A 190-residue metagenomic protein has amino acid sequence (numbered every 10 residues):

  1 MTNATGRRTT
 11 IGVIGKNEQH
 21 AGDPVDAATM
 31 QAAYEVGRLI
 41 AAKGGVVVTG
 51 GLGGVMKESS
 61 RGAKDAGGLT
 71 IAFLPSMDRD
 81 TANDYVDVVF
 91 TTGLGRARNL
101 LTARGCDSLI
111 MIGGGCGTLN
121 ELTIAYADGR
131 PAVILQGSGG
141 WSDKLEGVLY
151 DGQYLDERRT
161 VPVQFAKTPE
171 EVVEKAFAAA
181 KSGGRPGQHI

Functional and structural regions predicted by a protein language model:
A4-T5, Q19, M30-L39, G51-T123 (+2 more regions): Acidic/glycine-enriched connector segments
G6-D26, G37-R38, K43: Generic N-terminal amphipathic, Lys/Arg-enriched alpha-helix
Y34-G37, P169-E174: Short, amphipathic alpha-helical "lid/cap" segments that border enzyme active or binding sites
T81-N83, D151-R159: Short, conserved catalytic or adaptor-binding loops enriched in Gly and charged residues
V89-G93, T160-V172: Short acidic-hydrophobic, aromatic-tinged amphipathic segments that line or gate anion-handling sites
I124-G152: Phosphate/ribose-phosphate-bearing ligand recognition and processing surfaces, centered on ADP-ribose/NAD(+/P+) systems
E174, A178-I190: C-terminal amphipathic helix plus adjacent low-complexity, charged tail appended to glycosyltransferase catalytic
